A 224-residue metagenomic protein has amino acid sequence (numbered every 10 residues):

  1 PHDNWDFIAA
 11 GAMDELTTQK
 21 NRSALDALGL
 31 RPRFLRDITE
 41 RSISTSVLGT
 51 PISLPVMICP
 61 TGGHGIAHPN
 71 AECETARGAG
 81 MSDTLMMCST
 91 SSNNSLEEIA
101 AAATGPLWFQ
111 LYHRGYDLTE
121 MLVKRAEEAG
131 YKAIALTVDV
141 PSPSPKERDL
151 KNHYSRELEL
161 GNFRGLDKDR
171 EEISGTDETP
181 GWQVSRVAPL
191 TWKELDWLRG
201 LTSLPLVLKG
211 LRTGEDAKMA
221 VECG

Functional and structural regions predicted by a protein language model:
H2, G11, E15-Q19, P69 (+5 more regions): Electropositive phosphate-/nucleotide-binding environments in soluble metabolic enzymes
H2-I52, K146, H153-L190: An N-cap/entry alpha-helix motif that binds or orients negatively charged groups
A10, H64, H68, C88-S89 (+3 more regions): Glycine- and other small-residue-rich loops at beta-strand/loop junctions that grip anionic moieties
I52-S91, L96: Glycine-rich active-site/cofactor-binding loop and its immediate structural neighborhood
V56-C59, T84-C88, L107-L111, I134 (+1 more regions): Hydrophobic faces of well-ordered beta-strands that scaffold small-molecule active sites in alpha/beta enzyme cores
G63, A76-R77, M81, E98-A102 (+1 more regions): Alpha/beta enzyme core
S92-N93, L111-G115, V140: Short, acidic/turn-prone active-site loops that include or flank metal/cofactor- and phosphate-binding residues
A102-L111, Y116: Long, hydrophobic, well-ordered secondary-structure blocks that form the structural core and pocket-lining surfaces
